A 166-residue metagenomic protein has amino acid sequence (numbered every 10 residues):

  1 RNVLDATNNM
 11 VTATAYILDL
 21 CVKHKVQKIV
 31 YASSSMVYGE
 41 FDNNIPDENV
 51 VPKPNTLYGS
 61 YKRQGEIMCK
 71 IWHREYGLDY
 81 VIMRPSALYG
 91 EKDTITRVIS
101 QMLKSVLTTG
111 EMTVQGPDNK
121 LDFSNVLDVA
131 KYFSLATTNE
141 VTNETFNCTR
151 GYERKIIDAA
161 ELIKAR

Functional and structural regions predicted by a protein language model:
R1-N9: NAD(P)H-binding glycine-rich loop region in Rossmannoid oxidoreductase-like domains and their noncatalytic homologs
N8, A15-L57: Conserved Rossmann-fold NAD(P)-dependent oxidoreductase catalytic core, especially the SDR/UDP-sugar
T14-A15, R63-K70, R74, S100-L103 (+2 more regions): Conserved active-site helix of classical SDR/Rossmann-fold NAD(P)-dependent CH-OH oxidoreductases
Y38-G39, T56-L57, V81-V98: Flexible, glycine-rich beta-alpha linker
E40, N55-V81, L107-T108: Active-site Tyr-X1-5-Lys
R63, L88-S100, T108-G110, V126-L127 (+2 more regions): Glycine/proline-rich active-site loop of Rossmann-fold NAD(P)-dependent oxidoreductases
A130-T137, A160-I163: Hydrophobic "lid"/C-terminal helical patch of Rossmann-like NAD(P)-dependent dehydrogenase/epimerase domains
